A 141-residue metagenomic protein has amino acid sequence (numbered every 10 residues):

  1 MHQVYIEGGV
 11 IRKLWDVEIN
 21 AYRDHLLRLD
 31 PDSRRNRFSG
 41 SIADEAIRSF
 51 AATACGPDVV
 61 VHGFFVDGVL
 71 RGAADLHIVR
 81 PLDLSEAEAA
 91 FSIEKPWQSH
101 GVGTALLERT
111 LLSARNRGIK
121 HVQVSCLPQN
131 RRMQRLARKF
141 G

Functional and structural regions predicted by a protein language model:
M1-I6: Short acidic N-proximal helix/loop "leader" segments that mark the beginning of a domain or an inter-domain linker
G9-A21: A short beta-loop-alpha structural element at the N-terminal edge of CoA-dependent acyl/N-acetyltransferase catalytic
D24-G40: Helix-loop element at the rim of GNAT/NAT acetyltransferase active sites that forms part of the acceptor-substrate
R35-E88, E94: Acetyl-CoA-dependent GNAT
E86, A114-C126: Conserved GNAT acetyl-CoA-binding A-motif
F91-P96, H100, Q129: Active-site acidic-Proline motif in GNAT/NAT acetyltransferases
S99-N116, R131-K139: Conserved acetyl-CoA-binding loop-helix of GNAT-fold acetyltransferases
